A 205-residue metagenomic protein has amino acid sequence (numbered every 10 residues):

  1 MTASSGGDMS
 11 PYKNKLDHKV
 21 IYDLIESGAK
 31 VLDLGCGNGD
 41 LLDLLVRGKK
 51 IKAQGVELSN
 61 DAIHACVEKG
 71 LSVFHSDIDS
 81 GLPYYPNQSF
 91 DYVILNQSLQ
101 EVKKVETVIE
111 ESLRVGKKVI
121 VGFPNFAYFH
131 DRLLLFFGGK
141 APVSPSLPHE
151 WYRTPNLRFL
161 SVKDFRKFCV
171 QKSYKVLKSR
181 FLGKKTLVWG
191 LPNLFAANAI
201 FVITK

Functional and structural regions predicted by a protein language model:
T2-N14: Class I SAM-dependent methyltransferase Rossmann-like catalytic core, especially the SAM/SAH-binding loop
Y12-G28: Conserved alpha-helix/loop element of class I SAM-dependent methyltransferases that forms part of the SAM/SAH-binding
A29-G37: Conserved class I S-adenosyl-L-methionine
G39-D43: Glycine-rich SAM-binding Motif I of class I
L44-G81: Class I SAM-dependent methyltransferase SAM/SAH-binding core
G81-N87: Short conserved loop adjoining the S-adenosyl-L-methionine
Y92-K103: A short SAM/SAH-binding and catalytic strip from SAM-dependent methyltransferases
E106-R114, K118-K205: S-adenosyl-L-methionine-dependent methyltransferase catalytic module, highlighting the catalytic core
